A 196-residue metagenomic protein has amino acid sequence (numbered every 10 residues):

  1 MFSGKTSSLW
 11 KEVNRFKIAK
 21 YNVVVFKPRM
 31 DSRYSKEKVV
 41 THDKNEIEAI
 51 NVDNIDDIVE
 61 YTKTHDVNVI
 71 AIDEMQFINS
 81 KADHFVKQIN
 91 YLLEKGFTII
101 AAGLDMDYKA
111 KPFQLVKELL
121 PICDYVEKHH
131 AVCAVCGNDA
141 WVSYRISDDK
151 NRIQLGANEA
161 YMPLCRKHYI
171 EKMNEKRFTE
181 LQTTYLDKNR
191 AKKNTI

Functional and structural regions predicted by a protein language model:
M1-T64, D107-E118, K128-A131, L155-G156 (+2 more regions): Conserved P-loop
N22, T98, Y125: Residues at the starts of beta-strands that form the adenosine-phosphate
D73-M75, G103: Walker B catalytic acidic pair
F77-S80: Residues immediately C-terminal
F85-K95, L115-I122: Catalytic-core regions built around general acid/base machinery
Y91-Q114: Sensor-1/coupling segment of RecA-like P-loop NTPase cores
H129-Q154: Short recognition patches in nucleic-acid-associated and regulatory proteins
